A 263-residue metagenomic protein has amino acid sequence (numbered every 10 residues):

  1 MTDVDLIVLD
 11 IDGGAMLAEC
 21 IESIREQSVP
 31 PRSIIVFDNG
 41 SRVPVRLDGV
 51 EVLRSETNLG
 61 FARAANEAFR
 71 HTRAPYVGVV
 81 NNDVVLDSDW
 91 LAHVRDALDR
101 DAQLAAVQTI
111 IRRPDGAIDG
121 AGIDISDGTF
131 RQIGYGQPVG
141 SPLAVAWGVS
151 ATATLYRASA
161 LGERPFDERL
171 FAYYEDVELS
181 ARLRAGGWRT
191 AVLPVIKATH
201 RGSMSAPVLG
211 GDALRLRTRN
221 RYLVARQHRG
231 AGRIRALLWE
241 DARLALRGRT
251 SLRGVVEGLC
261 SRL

Functional and structural regions predicted by a protein language model:
E22-P31: Short, acidic, metal-binding catalytic loop of nucleotide-sugar glycosyltransferases
P30, D38-R46, T57: A conserved acidic beta->alpha catalytic loop
S55-T72: Glycine-rich, basic loop-to-helix element that forms the pyrophosphate-binding segment of sugar-nucleotide handling
R63-N66, L86, W90-P165, R169 (+1 more regions): Acidic/His-rich active-site region of diverse nucleotide-sugar glycosyltransferases
V77: Short aromatic/hydrophobic "clamp" motif used to bind/position activated sugar donors
A146-T154, G162-V192, I196-T199, G211-A213: Donor nucleotide-sugar recognition loop
T199-R219: Nucleotide-sugar-dependent glycosyltransferase catalytic core
D212-R219, G230-L263: Non-catalytic, C-terminal membrane-associated alpha-helical segments of glycosyltransferases
